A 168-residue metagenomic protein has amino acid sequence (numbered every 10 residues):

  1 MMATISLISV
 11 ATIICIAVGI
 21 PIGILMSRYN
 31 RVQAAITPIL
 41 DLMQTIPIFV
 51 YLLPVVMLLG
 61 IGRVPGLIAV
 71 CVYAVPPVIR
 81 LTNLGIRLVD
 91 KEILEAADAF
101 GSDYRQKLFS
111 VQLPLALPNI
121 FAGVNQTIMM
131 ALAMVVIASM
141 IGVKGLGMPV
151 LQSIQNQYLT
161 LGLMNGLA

Functional and structural regions predicted by a protein language model:
M1-I13: Periplasmic/extracellular loop-to-transmembrane helix junction in inner-membrane transport proteins
V10-L40: Transmembrane-helix boundary motif in ABC transporter permease subunits
S27, T37-A74: Generic hydrophobic transmembrane alpha-helix motif, especially the helices
I46, L58-L59, C71-V75, T82-I86 (+4 more regions): Hydrophobic/aromatic residues within the transmembrane alpha-helices of Major Facilitator Superfamily
L52-M57, L84, V150-Q152: Generic transmembrane alpha-helix signature in multi-pass membrane proteins, especially transporters/channels
V72, R105-I137, L167-A168: Transmembrane alpha-helices
V78-I120, L146: Short cytoplasmic-facing helical segments at TM-TM junctions of multi-pass membrane proteins
L146-A168: Hydrophobic alpha-helical transmembrane segments of polytopic membrane proteins
